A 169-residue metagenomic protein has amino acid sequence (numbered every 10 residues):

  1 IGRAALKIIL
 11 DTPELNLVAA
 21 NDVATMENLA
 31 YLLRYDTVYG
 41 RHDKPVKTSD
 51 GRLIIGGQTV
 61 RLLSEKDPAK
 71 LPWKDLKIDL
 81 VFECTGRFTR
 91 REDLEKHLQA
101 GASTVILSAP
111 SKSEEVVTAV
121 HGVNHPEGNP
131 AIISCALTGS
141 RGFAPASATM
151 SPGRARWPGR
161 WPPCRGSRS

Functional and structural regions predicted by a protein language model:
G2-S169: N-terminal Rossmann-like NAD(P) cofactor-binding subdomain of oxidoreductases, focused on the glycine-rich
